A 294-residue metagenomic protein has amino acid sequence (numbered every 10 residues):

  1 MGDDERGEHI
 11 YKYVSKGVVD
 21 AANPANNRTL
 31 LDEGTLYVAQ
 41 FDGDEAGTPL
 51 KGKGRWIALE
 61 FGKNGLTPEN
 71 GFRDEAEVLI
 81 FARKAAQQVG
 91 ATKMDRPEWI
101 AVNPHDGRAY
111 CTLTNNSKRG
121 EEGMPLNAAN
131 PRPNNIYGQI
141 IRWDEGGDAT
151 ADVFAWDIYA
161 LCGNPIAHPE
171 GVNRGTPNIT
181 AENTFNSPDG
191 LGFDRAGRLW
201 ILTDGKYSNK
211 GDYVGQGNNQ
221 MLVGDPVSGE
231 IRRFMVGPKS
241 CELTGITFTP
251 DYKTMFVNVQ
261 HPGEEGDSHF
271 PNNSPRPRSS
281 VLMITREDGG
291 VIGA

Functional and structural regions predicted by a protein language model:
M1-A294: Sequence/structural signature of beta-propeller domains
